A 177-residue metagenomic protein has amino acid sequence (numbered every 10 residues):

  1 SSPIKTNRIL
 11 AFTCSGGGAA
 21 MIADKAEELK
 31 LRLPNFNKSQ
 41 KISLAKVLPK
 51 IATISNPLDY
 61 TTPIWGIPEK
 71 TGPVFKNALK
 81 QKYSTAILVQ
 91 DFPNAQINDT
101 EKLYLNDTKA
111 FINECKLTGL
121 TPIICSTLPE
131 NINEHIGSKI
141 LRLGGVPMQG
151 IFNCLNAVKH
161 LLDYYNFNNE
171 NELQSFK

Functional and structural regions predicted by a protein language model:
S1-T13, G17, M21-L33, K102 (+1 more regions): Peripheral docking tails and interdomain loops at the edges of cofactor- or intermediate-handling domains
K5-D99: Short glycine-cluster motifs
Y60, Y83, Y104, Y164-Y165: Sequence-level detector for tyrosine residue identity
T71, D107-T108: Amphipathic coiled-coil/heptad-repeat helices and related helical stalk/stem segments that mediate oligomerization
